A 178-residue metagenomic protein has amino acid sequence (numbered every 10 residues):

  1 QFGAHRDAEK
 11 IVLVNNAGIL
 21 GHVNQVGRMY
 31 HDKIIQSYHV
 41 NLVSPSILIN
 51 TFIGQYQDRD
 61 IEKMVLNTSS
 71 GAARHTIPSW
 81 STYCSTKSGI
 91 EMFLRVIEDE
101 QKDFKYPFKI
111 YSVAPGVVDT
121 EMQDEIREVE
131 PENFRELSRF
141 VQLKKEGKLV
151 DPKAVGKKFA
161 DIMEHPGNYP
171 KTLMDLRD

Functional and structural regions predicted by a protein language model:
Q1-A8: Conserved amphipathic alpha-helix within the SDR
G3, V40-I61, D99: Amphipathic alpha-helical dimer-interface segment in Rossmann-like NAD(P)H-dependent oxidoreductases
A8-G18, N41, N67, Y111: Rossmann-fold scaffold of SDR-type NAD(P)-dependent oxidoreductases
E9, I19-I35, G54, S79: Conserved mid-core segment of classical short-chain dehydrogenase/reductases
I19, Q57-F104, A114-V118, D124-R127: Catalytic loop of short-chain dehydrogenase/reductase
G27-S46, I90: Catalytic Tyr-X3-Lys loop
I49, L94, G156: Short-chain dehydrogenase/reductase
S112, T120, E128-D178: C-terminal helical subdomain
